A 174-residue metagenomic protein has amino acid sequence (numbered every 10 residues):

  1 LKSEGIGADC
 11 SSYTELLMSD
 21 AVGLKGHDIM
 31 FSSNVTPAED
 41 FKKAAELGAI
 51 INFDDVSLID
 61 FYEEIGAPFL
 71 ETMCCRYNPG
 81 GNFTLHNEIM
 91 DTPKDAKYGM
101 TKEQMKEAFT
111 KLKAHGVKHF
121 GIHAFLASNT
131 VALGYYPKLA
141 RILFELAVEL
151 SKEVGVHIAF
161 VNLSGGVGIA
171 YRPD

Functional and structural regions predicted by a protein language model:
L1-F160, I169: Active-site-proximal beta-alpha core segment in soluble small-molecule metabolic enzymes
L163: Structured binding elements
V167-D174: A conserved active-site cap/scaffold subdomain adjacent to cofactor or substrate pockets
